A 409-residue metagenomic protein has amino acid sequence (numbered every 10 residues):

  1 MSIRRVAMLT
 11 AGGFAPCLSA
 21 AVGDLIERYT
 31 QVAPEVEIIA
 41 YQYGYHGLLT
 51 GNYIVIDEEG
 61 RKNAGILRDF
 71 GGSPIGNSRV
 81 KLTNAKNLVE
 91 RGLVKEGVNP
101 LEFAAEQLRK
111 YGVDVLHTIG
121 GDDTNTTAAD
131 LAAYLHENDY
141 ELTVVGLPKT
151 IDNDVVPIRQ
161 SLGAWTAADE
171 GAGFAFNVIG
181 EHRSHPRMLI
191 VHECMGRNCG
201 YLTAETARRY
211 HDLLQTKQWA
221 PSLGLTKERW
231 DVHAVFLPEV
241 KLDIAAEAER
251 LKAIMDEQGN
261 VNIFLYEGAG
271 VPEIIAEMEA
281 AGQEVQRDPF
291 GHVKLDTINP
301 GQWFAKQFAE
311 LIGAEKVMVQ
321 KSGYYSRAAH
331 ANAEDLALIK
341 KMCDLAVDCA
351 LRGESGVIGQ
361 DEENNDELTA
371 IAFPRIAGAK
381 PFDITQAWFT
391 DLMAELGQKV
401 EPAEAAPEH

Functional and structural regions predicted by a protein language model:
L9-S19, L242, A333-D335: Short, glycine-rich nucleotide/cofactor-binding loops
A11-G13, Y41-H46, R79-V80, G121-D122 (+5 more regions): Short, ordered loop/turn segments at secondary-structure junctions
A15-L25, L48-L49, N99-E102, T118 (+6 more regions): Short glycine/serine/threonine-rich phosphate/pyrophosphate-binding segments that cradle anionic phosphate groups
I26-E59, A129, A133-V178: Glycine/threonine-rich beta-strand-loop-alpha-helix active-site module that forms ligand/phosphate-binding
Y29-Y111: Glycine-rich nucleotide/cofactor/substrate-binding loop typically near the N-terminus or early in the first domain
E106-Q107, T118-G120, T126-D130, Y134-E141 (+1 more regions): Accessory alpha-helical/coil subdomains and C-terminal extensions that flank or cap enzyme catalytic cores
G270-H409: C-terminal non-catalytic interaction/assembly regions of soluble proteins
